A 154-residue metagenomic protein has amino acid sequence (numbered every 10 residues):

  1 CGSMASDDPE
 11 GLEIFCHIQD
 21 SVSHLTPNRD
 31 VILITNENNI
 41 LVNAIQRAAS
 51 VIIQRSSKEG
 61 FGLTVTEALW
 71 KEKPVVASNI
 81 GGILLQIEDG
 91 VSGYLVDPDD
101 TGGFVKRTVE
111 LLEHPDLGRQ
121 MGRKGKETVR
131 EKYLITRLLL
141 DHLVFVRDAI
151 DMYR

Functional and structural regions predicted by a protein language model:
G2-I40, A44: Nucleotide-activated donor-binding/catalytic signature segment of Leloir-type glycosyltransferases, i.e., the conserved
N43, F61, T66-W70, L84-L85 (+1 more regions): Short alpha-helical segment that forms part of, or immediately flanks, the ligand-binding pocket in carbohydrate-active
S50, E72, N79: A short alpha->beta transition loop at the rim of the catalytic pocket in nucleotide-sugar-dependent
S57: Aromatic "clamp/platform" in nucleotide-sugar-dependent glycosyltransferases that forms part of the donor/acceptor
P74-A77, I87: Short hydrophobic beta-strand element within catalytic cores of glycosyltransferases and related nucleotide-activated
L84-E110, D116-Q120: Change "using UDP/GDP/dTDP sugars" to "using nucleotide sugars
E110-E127, D151-Y153: Conserved donor-nucleotide binding/catalytic region of nucleotide-linked donor-dependent transferases
I135-R154: C-terminal alpha-helical cap of glycosyltransferases
